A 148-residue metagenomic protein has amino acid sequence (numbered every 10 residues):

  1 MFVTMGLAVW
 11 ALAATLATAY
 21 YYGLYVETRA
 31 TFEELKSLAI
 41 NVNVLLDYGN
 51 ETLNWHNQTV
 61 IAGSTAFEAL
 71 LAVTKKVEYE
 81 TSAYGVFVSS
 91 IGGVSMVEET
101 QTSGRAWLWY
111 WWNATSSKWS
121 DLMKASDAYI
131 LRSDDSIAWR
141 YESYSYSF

Functional and structural regions predicted by a protein language model:
M1-F148: Ubiquitin-like/PB1-type beta-grasp interaction modules and other compact soluble beta-rich domains
